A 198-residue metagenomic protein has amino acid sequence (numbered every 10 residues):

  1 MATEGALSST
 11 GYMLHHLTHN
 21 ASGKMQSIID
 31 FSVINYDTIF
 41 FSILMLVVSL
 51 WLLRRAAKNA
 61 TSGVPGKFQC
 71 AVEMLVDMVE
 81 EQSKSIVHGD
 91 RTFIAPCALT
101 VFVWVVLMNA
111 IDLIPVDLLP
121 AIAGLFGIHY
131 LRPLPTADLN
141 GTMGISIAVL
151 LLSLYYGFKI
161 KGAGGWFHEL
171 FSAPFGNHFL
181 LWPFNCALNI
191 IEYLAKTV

Functional and structural regions predicted by a protein language model:
M1-V198: Selective transmembrane helix interface/packing segments
